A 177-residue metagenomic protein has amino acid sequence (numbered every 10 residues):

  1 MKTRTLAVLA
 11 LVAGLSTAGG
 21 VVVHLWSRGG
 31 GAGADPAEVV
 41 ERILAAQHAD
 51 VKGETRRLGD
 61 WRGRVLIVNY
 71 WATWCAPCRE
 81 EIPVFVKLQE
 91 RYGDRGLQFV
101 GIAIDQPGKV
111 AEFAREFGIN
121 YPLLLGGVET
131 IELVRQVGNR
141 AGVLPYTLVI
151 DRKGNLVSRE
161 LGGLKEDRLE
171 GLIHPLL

Functional and structural regions predicted by a protein language model:
M1-A49: N-terminal targeting signals for export/organelle localization
V40, A45-L66, Q89-Y92, V134: A short beta-strand-turn-helix
A46, Y70-W71, F113, Y121: Conserved hydrophobic/aromatic "anchor" residues that stabilize well-ordered secondary structure elements
R62, Y70-K87: Conserved redox-active cysteine motifs that mediate thiol-disulfide chemistry, especially di-cysteine Cys-X(1-2)-Cys
R64-L66, Y70-W74, Q106, V143: Short pre-active-site segment immediately N-terminal to redox-active cysteine/selenocysteine motifs in thiol-based
R79-G118, V128-R135: Structural microenvironment flanking redox-active thiols in thiol-disulfide oxidoreductases
R115-N120, G126-P175: Thiol/disulfide oxidoreductase modules built on the thioredoxin-like
